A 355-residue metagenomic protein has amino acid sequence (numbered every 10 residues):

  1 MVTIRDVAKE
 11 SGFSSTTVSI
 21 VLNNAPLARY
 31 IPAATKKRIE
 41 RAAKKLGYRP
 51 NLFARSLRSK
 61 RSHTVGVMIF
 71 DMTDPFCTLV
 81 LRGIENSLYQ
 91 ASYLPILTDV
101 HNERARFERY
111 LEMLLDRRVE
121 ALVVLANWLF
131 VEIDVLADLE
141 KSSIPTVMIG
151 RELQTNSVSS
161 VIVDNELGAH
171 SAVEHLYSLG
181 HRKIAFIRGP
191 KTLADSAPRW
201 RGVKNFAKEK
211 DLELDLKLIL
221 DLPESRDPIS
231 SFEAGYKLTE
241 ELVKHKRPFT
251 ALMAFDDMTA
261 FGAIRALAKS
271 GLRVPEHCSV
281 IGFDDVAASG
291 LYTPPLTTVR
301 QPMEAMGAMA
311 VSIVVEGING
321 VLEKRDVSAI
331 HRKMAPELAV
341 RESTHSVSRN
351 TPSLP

Functional and structural regions predicted by a protein language model:
M1-R61: N-terminal helix-turn-helix DNA-binding module of bacterial transcription factors
V2-T3, S59-E174, S178, I187 (+3 more regions): Alpha-helical recognition/docking segments in bacterial nutrient-uptake and carbohydrate-utilization systems
S19-I31, A126-V131, L222-D227: Short, flexible, glycine-rich and Lys/Arg-enriched loop motifs at helix boundaries that contact anionic partners
F70-L79, T98-R106, N127-W128, R151 (+6 more regions): Hinge/beta->alpha junction and helix N-cap segments in small-molecule ligand-binding domains
Q90-A91, S142, A207-L214, K244-P248 (+1 more regions): Short helix-capping segments at alpha-helix termini
K183, L214-L218, R273-V280: Short acidic capping loops at alpha-helix termini that bridge into adjacent secondary structure
Y236-P355: Flexible loop/turn connectors
